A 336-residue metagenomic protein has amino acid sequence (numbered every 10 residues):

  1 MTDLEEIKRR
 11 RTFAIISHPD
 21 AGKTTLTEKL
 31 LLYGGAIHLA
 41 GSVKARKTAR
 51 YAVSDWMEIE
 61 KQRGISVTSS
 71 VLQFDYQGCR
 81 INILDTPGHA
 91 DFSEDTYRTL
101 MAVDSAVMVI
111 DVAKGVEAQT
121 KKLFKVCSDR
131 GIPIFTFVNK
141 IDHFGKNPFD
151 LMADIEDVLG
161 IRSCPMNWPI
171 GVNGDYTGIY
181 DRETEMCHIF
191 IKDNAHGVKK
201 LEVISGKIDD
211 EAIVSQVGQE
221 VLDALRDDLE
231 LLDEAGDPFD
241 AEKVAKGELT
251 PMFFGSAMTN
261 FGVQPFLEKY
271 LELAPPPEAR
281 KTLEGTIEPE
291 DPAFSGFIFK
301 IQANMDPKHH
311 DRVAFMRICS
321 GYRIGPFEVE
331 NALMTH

Functional and structural regions predicted by a protein language model:
M1-A21, A40, V112-H310, Y322-R323: P-loop NTPase catalytic nucleotide-binding module
M1-I110, V116, P165, K207-D210: P-loop NTPase switch module centered on the Walker A-proximal segment
Y97, A153, N331: Active-site phosphate/pyrophosphate- and oxyanion-stabilizing loops and adjacent acidic/basic residues in soluble
K300, I318-S320, T335: A residue-level detector for short acidic-glycine micro-motifs
I324-H336: AMP-binding/adenylate-forming catalytic core of the ANL superfamily
